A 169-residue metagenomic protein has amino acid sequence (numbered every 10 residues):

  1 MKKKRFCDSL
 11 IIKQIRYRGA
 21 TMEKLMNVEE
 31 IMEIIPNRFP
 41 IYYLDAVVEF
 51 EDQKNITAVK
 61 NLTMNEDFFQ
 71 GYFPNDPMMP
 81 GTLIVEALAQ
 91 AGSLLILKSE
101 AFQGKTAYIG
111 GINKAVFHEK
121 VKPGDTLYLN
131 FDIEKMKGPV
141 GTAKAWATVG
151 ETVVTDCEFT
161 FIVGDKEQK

Functional and structural regions predicted by a protein language model:
K4-T21: Short, Lys/Arg-enriched N-terminal segments with co-localized hydrophobic residues within the first ~10-30 amino acids
E23, K122-D125, E134-K169: HotDog/MaoC-like acyl-thioester-processing domains
E23-L25, G92-Y128, V154-I162: Hydrophobic beta-strand-centered segment that forms part of the acyl-chain substrate-binding groove
L25-V48, F161: Flexible, low-complexity linker/boundary loops enriched in proline and small hydrophobic residues that flank enzymatic
F39-M79: Catalytic strand-loop segment that frames the active site of acyl-thioester-processing enzymes
D45-V48, N113, H118, D132-E134: Conserved positions in beta-strands of structured domains
V47, M79-F102: Active-site helix/loop of acyl-thioester processing domains in fatty-acid/polyketide metabolism, spanning hotdog-fold
